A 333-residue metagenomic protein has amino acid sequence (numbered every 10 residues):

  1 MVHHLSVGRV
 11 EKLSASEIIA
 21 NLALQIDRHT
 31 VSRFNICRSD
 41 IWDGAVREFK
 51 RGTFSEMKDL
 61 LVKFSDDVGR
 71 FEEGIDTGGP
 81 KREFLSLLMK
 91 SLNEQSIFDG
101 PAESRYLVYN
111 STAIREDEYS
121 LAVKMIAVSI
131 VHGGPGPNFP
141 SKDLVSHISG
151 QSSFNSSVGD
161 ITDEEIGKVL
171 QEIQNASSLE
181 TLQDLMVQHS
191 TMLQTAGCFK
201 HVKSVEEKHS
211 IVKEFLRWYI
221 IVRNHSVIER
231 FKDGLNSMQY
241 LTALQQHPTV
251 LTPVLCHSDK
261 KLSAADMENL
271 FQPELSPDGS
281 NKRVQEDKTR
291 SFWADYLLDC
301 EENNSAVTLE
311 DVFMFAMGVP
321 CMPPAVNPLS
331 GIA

Functional and structural regions predicted by a protein language model:
V2-V131, P137-P140, S153-F154: Hydrophobic, conserved cores of late-appearing folded domains
Q25-E48, L144-A333: C-terminal catalytic/scaffold cores in eukaryotic proteins
G78-G79, G134, G234, G318: Glycine-centered flexibility sites
G136-P137, N304: Short, surface-exposed helix-loop/turn micro-motifs enriched in polar/charged residues
